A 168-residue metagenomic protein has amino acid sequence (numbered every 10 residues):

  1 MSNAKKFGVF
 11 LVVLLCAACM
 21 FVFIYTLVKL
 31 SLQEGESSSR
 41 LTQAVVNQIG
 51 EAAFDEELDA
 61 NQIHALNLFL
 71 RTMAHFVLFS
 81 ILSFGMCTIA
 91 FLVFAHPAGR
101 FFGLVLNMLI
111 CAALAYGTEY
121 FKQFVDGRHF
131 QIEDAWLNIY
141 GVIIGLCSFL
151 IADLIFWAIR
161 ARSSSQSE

Functional and structural regions predicted by a protein language model:
S2-C87: "…centered on the first transmembrane helix and the immediately adjacent amphipathic helix/loop
A4-A18, F102-V105, C147, I151-I159: Alpha-helical hydrophobic membrane-insertion segments
V22-L27, C111-T118: Alpha-helical transmembrane segments of multi-pass membrane proteins
V77-F94, Y140-F156: Membrane-interfacial alpha-helical segments at the cytosolic side of multi-pass membrane proteins
A95-A112: Internal alpha-helical transmembrane segments of multi-pass membrane proteins
A115-I143: Interfacial helix-loop-helix junctions of multi-pass membrane proteins
R160-E168: Short, charged juxtamembrane terminal tails flanking transmembrane helices
